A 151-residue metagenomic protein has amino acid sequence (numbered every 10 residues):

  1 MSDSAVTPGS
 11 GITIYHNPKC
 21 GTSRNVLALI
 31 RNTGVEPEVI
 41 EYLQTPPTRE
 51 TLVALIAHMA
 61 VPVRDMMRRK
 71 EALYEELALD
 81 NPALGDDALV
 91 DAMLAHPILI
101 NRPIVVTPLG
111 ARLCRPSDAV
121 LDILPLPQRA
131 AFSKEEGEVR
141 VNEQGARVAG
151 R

Functional and structural regions predicted by a protein language model:
M1-S2, D91: A generic local structural motif
S2-T33, P37-T45: Local sequence-structure signature of Cys/Sec-based thiol-disulfide redox active-site neighborhoods
L29-E36, A57, A146-R151: N-terminal non-globular leader segments, chiefly Sec-dependent signal peptides
Y42-A149: Thiol/selenol-based redox catalytic cores and closely related redox-interacting motifs
